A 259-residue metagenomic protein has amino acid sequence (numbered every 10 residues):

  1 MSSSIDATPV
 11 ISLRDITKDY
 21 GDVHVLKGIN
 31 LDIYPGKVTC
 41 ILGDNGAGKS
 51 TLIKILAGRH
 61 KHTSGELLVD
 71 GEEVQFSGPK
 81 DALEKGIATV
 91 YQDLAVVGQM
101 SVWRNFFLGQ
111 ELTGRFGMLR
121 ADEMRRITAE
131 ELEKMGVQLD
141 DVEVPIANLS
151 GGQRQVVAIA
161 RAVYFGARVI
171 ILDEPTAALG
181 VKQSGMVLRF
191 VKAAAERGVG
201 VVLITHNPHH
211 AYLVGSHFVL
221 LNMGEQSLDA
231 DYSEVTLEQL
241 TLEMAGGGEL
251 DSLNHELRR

Functional and structural regions predicted by a protein language model:
S2-R259: Glycine-rich phosphate-binding loops of nucleotide-dependent enzymes
